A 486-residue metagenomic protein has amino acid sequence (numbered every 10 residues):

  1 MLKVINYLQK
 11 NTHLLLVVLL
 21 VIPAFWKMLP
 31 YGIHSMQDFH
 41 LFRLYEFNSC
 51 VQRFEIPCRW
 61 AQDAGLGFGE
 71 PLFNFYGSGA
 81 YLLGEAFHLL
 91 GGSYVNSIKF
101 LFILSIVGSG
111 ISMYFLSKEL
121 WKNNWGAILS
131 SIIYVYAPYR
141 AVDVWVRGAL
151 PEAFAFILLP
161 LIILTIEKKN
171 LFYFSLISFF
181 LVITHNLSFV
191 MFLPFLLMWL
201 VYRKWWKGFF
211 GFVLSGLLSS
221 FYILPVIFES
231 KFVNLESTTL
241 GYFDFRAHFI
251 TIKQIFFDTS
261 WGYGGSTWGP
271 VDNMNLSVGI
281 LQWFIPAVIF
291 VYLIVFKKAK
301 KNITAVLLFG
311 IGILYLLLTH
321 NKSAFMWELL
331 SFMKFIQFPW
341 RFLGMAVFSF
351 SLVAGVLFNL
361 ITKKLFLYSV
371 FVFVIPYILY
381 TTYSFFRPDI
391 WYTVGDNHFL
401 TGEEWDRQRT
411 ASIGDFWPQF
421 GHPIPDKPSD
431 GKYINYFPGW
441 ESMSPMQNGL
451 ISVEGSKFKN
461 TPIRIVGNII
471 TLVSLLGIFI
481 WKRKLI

Functional and structural regions predicted by a protein language model:
M1-T393, E454-K459, R464-I486: Membrane-embedded transmembrane-helix bundle of lipid-linked glycan/lipid transferases
I111, E236, W340, N359 (+1 more regions): Extracytoplasmic
Q447-V453: A generic structural motif
